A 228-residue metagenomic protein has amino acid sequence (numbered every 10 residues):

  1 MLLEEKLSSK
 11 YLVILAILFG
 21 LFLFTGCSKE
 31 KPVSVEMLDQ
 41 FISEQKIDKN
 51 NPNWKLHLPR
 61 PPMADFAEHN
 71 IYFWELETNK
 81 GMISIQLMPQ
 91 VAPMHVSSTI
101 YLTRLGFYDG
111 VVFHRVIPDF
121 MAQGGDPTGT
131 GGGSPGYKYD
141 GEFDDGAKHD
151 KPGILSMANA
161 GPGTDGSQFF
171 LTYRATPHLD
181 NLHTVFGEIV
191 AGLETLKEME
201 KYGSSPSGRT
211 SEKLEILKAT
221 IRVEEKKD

Functional and structural regions predicted by a protein language model:
L2-L3, F22-D228: Cyclophilin-like peptidyl-prolyl cis-trans isomerases
L2-V13: Bacterial N-terminal signal peptides that target proteins for export
I14-L23: Bacterial N-terminal signal peptides
